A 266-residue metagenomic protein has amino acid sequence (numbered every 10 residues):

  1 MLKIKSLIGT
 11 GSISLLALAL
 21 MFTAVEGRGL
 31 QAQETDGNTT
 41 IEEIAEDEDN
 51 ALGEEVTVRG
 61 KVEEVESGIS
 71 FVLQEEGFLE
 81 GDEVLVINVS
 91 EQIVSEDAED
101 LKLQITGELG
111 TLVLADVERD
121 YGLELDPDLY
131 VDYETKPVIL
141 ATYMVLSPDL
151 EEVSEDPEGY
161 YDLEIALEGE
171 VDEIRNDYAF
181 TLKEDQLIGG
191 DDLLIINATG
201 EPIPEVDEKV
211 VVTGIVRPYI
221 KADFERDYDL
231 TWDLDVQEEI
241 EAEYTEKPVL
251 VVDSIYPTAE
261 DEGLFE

Functional and structural regions predicted by a protein language model:
L2-G9, M21-E266: OB-fold and OB-like single-stranded nucleic-acid-recognition modules and their adjacent interaction interfaces
S12-L20: Hydrophobic helical h-region of N-terminal Sec-dependent signal peptides in bacterial secretory/periplasmic proteins
